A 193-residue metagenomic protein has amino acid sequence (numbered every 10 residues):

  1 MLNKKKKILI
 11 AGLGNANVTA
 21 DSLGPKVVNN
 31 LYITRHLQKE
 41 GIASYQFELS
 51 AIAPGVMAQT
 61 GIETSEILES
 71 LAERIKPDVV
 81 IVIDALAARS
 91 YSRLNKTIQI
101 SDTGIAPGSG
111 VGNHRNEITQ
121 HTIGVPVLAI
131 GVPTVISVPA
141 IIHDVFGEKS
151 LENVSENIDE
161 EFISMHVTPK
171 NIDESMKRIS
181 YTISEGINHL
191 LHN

Functional and structural regions predicted by a protein language model:
M1-I8: Extended, charged alpha/beta regions that create polyanion-binding interfaces
I8, D78-V79, V127: Conserved acidic residues
A11, N15-F47, A51: Glycine-rich phosphate/diphosphate-binding loop of Rossmann-like nucleotide-binding domains
L13-D21, A58, A85-R89: Gly/Ser/Thr-rich loops at beta-strand to alpha-helix junctions that form or flank small-molecule/cofactor-binding
S22, K26, E63-I67, I75 (+1 more regions): Conserved active-site and cofactor/substrate-binding residues in soluble primary-metabolism enzymes
E40-I42, L68-A72, R115-Q120: A generic local secondary-structure boundary/capping motif
Y45-L71, K76: A structural-propensity feature for long, helix-poor, extended segments
I52-A53, V82-N193: A structural signal for small-residue-enriched, beta-sheet-centric alpha/beta enzyme cores and oligomeric scaffold folds
